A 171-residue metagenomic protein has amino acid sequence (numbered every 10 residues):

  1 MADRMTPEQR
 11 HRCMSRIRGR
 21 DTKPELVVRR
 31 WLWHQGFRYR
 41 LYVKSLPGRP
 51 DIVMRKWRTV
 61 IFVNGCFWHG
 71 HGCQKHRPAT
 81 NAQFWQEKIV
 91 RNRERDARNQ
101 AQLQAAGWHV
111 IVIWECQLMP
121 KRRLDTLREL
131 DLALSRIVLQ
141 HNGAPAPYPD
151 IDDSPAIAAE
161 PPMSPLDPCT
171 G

Functional and structural regions predicted by a protein language model:
M1-V112, C116-G171: Nucleic-acid endo/exonuclease domains
